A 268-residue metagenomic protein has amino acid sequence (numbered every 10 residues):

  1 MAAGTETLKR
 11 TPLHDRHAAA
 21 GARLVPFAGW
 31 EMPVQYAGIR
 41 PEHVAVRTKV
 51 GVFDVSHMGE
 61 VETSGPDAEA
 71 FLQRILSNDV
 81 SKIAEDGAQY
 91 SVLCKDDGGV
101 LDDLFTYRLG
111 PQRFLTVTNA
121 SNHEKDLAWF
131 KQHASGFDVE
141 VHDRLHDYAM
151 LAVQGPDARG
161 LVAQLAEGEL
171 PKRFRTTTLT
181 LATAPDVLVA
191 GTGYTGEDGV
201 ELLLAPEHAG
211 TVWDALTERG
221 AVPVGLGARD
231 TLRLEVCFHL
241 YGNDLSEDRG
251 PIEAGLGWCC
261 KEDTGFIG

Functional and structural regions predicted by a protein language model:
M1-C94, G99-L101, G227: Acidic, proline/glycine-enriched N-terminal capping motif
M1-V34, L109-I267: Conserved, structured C-terminal
P41-A45, G99-D102, K131-A134, A184-V187: Short hydrophobic/aromatic-rich motifs at helix boundaries and adjacent loops
V55-P66, Y107-L115, V153: N-terminal glycine-rich flavin-associated loop
D79-H133: Well-ordered mid-protein domain cores that form the structural environment of catalytic cofactors
